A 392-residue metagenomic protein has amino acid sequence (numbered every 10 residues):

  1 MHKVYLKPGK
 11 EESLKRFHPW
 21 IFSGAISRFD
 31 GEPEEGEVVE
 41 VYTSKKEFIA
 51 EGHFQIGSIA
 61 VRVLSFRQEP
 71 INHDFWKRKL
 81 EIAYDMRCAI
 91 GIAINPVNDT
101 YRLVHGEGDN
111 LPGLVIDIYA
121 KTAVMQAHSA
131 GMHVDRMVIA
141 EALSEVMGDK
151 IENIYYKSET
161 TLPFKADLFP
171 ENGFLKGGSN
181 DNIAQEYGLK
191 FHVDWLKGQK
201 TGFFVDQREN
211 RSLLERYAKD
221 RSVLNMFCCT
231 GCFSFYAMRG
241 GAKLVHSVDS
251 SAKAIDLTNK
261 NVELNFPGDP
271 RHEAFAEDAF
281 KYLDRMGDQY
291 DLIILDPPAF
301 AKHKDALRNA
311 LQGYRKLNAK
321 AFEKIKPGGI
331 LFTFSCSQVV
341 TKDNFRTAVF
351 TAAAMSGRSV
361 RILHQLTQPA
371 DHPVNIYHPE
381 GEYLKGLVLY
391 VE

Functional and structural regions predicted by a protein language model:
M1-I118: Non-catalytic accessory regions of SAM-dependent methyltransferases
V104-D117, H133-F204, S212: Non-catalytic substrate-recognition/targeting regions of SAM-dependent transferases
D220-C229: Conserved class I S-adenosyl-L-methionine
T230-K243: Conserved SAM-binding loop of SAM-dependent methyltransferases across substrates and taxa, primarily the Class I
L244-D249: Conserved SAM-binding motif I beta-strand of class I
K253-I294: S-adenosyl-L-methionine
Y290-K320: Mobile active-site "lid"/loop adjacent to the S-adenosyl-L-methionine
I330-E392: C-terminal catalytic and target-recognition region of SAM-dependent MTase-like enzymes, primarily methyltransferases
